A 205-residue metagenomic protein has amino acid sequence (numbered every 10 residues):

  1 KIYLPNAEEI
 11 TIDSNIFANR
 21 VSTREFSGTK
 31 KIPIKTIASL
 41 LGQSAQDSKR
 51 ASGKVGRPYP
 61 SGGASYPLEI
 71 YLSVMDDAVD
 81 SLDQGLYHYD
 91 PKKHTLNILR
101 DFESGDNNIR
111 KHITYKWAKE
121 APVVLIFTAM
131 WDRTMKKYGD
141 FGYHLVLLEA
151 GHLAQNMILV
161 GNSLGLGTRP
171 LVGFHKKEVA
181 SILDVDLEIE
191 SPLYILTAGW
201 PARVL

Functional and structural regions predicted by a protein language model:
K1-E120: N-terminal amphipathic, basic helical "cap/leader" segment at the start of enzyme domains
V21-K31, K136-L147, L164: Short histidine-centered catalytic/ligand-binding loop motif
L40, I70, L125, W131-R133 (+1 more regions): Small-aliphatic-rich amphipathic alpha-helix that forms the alpha element of a beta-alpha
M75-D77, M130, P201: Solvent-exposed coil/turn segments that connect beta secondary-structure elements in extracytoplasmic/periplasmic
L86, V124-I126, I195-T197: Conserved hydrophobic/aromatic beta-strand scaffold that supports enzyme active sites
L99-H152: A mid-sequence, solvent-exposed acidic-amphipathic segment
S181-E188: Short proline/glycine-enriched turn/loop segments at secondary-structure junctions
S191-L205: C-terminal helix-cap and adjacent tail motif
